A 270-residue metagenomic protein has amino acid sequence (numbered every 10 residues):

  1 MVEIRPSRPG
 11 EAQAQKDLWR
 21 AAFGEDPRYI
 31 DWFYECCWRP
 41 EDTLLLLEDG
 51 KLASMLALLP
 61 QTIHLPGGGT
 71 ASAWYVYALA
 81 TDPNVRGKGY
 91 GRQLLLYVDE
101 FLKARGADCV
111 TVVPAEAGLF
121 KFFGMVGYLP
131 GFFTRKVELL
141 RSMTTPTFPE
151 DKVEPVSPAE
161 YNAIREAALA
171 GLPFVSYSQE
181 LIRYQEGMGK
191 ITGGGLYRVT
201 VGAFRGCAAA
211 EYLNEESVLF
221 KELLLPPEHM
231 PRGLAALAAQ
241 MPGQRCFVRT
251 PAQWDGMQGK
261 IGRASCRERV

Functional and structural regions predicted by a protein language model:
M1-I4: Extreme N-terminal starter segment of soluble prokaryotic enzymes
W19-P66, P173-T200: Active-site rim helix/loop that mediates acceptor-substrate recognition in acyltransferases
L45, K51-Q61, A73-Y75, A80 (+3 more regions): Conserved beta-strand in the GNAT
T81, G87-E100, M125, P227-A239: Conserved acetyl-CoA-binding loop-helix of GNAT-fold acetyltransferases
L95, L102-A115, P242-A252: Conserved GNAT acetyl-CoA-binding A-motif
G118: Conserved functional hotspot residues or short segments at active or partner-binding sites across diverse domains
G124-P146, K221-E228, A235-R269: Active-site/acyl-donor-binding loops of N-acyltransferases
L129-H229: Amide-forming acyltransferase catalytic core, primarily the GNAT-like/NAT-type and related acyltransferase folds
